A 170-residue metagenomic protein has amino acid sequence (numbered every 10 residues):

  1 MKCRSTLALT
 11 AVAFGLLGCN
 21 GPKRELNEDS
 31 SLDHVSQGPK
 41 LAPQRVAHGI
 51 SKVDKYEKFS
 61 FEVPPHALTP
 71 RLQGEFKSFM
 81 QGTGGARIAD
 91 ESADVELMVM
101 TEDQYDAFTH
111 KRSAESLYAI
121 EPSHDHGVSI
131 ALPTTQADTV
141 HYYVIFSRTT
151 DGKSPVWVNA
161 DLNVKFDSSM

Functional and structural regions predicted by a protein language model:
M1-L7: Bacterial N-terminal signal peptides that target proteins for export
L7-A13: Sec-dependent N-terminal signal peptides
L17-G18: C-terminal motif of bacterial Sec signal peptides marking the signal peptidase cleavage site
G21-M170: Acidic, Ser/Thr/Pro
